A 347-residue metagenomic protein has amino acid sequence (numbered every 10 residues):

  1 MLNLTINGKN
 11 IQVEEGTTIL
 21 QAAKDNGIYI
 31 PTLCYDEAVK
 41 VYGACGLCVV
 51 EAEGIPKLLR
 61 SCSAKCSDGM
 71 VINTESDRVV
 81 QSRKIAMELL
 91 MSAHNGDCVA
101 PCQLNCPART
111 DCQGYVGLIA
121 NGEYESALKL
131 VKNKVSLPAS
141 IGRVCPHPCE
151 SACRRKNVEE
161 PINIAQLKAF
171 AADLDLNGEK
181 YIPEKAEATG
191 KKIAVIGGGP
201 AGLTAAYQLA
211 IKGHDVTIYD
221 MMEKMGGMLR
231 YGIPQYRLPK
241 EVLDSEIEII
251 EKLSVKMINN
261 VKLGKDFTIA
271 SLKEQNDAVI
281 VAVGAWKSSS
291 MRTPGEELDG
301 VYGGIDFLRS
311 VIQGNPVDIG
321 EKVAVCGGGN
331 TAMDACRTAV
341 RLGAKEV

Functional and structural regions predicted by a protein language model:
M1-K192, K240, V279-L298, A344: Ferredoxin-type iron-sulfur electron-transfer modules and their immediate structural context
V71, D215, S254-K256, G300 (+1 more regions): Conserved beta-strand segments of alpha/beta enzyme cores
L128-K134, L167, L229-D277: N-terminal Rossmann-like dinucleotide/flavin-binding domain of flavoprotein oxidoreductases that bind FAD/FMN
I196-Y219, I258-T268, K273, K287-S289 (+1 more regions): Rossmann-like dinucleotide/flavin-binding elements
M222: Residues in the short beta-alpha loop(s) of Rossmann-like NAD(P)-binding domains
G226: Short alpha-helix immediately C-terminal to the canonical SAM-binding loop
V281-A282, G303, V325: Redox-cofactor binding/interface segments in oxidoreductases and associated redox assembly factors
T293-R309: A short, gly/pro- and small-residue-rich
